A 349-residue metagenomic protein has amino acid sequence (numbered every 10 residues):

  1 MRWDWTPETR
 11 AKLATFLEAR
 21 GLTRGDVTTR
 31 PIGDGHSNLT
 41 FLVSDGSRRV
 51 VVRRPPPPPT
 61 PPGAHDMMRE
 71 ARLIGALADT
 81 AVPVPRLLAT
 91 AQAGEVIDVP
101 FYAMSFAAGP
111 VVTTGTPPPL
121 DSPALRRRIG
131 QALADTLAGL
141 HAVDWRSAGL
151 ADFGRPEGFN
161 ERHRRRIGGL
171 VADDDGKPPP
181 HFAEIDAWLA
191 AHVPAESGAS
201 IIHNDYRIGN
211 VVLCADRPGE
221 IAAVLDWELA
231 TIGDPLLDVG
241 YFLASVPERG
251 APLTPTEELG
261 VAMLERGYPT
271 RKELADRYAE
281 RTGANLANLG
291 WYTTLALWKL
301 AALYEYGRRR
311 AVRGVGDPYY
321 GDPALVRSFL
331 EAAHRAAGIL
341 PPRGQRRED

Functional and structural regions predicted by a protein language model:
M1-L22: Juxta-kinase regulatory segment immediately upstream of eukaryotic protein kinase catalytic domains
R2-D4, D173, E257-L286, L300-D349: ATP/Mg2+ or Mg2+-diphosphate-binding catalytic cores that bind nucleotide phosphates or diphosphates via glycine-rich
V27-E184, W188-I201, D216-G219: ATP-binding pocket architecture of kinase catalytic cores
G154-R155, A284-A296: All-alpha amphipathic helical-bundle segments outside canonical DNA-binding/catalytic cores that form hydrophobic
I201-H203, I208: Catalytic-loop of the protein kinase fold
V211-L213: Hydrophobic residue at the +6 position relative to the catalytic HRD Asp in the kinase catalytic loop
L225-A230: Activation of the activation-loop gatekeeper triad in protein kinase-fold domains
D238-R249, T256: C-lobe/activation-segment region of protein kinase-like
